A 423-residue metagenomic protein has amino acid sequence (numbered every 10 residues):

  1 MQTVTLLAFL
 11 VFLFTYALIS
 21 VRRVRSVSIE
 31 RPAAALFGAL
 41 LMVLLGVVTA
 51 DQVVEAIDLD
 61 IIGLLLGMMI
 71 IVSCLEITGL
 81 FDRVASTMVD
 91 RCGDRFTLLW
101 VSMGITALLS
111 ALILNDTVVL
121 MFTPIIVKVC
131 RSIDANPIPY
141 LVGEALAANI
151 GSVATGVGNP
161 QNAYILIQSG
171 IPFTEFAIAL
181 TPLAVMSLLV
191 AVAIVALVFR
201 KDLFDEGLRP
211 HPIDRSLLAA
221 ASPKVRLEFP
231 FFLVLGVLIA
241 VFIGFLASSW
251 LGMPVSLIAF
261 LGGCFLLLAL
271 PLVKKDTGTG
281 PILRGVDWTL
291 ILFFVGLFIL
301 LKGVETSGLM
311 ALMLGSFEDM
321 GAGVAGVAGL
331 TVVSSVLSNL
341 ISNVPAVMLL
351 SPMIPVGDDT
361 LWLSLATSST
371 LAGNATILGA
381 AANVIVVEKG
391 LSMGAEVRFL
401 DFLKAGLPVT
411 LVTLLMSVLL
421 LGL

Functional and structural regions predicted by a protein language model:
M1-L6, S26-I29, D51-I61, F173-L183 (+6 more regions): Interfacial loop-to-helix junctions that mark the boundaries of transmembrane helices in multi-pass membrane
L6-Y16, S26-V47, L59-I70, F231-V241 (+2 more regions): Hydrophobic mid-bilayer segments of alpha-helices in multi-pass membrane transport proteins, especially secondary
F9, L36-F37, T97-G104, V118 (+10 more regions): Hydrophobic alpha-helical transmembrane segments
G46-A50, G156, P160, A240-L246 (+2 more regions): Hydrophobic alpha-helical transmembrane segments in multi-pass integral membrane proteins
D51-I138, L290, V295-D358: Membrane-embedded alpha-helical segments and adjacent helix-loop junctions characteristic of multi-pass solute
S110-L120, P137-T174, A179, A191-A196 (+3 more regions): Alpha-helical transmembrane segments and, especially, the helix-loop junctions at the ends of these helices
A135, T174-S222, A375-L378, A382-L423: Juxtamembrane and boundary regions of transmembrane helices in multi-pass small-molecule transporters and channels
L188-G278: Long, contiguous bundles of hydrophobic transmembrane helices that form the permeation core of multi-pass
